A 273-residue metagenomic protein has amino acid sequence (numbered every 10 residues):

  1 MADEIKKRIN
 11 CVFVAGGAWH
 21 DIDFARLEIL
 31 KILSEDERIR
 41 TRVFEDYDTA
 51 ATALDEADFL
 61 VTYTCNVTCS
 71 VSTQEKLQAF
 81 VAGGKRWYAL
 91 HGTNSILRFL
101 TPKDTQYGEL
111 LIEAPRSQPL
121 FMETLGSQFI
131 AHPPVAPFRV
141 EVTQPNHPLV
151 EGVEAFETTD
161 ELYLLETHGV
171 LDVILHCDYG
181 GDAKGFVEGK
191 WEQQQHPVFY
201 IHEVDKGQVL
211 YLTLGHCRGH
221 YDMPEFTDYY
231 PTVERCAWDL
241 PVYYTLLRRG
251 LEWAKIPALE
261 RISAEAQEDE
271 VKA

Functional and structural regions predicted by a protein language model:
A2, S34, R42, D55-E56 (+1 more regions): Catalytic beta-strand/loop cores that center a nucleophilic Ser/Cys/Thr and support acyl-enzyme chemistry
A2-I9, E35, G189-V198, V204-A273: Extracellular ligand-binding/catalytic regions of CAZymes and related secreted enzymes and adhesion modules
N10-F99: Helical hinge/lid and interdomain linker segments adjacent to catalytic or ligand-binding clefts that mediate domain
A18-W19, V67, N94-I96, D178-G181 (+3 more regions): Short, solvent-exposed loop/turn segments at secondary-structure junctions
F24-R26, F99-K103, F186-V187, D222-E225: Short aromatic-enriched loop/helix-cap "lid" or pocket-rim segments at secondary-structure transitions that line
A25, I29, T73, S117 (+2 more regions): Stable alpha-helical elements in mature extracytoplasmic
R38, K85, A114-P115, G207-Q208 (+1 more regions): Residue-level recognition of short, well-ordered coil/turn positions that link secondary-structure elements
T68-G152: A glycine-rich, often tryptophan-bearing local segment used as a flexible ligand/cofactor-contacting loop or short
